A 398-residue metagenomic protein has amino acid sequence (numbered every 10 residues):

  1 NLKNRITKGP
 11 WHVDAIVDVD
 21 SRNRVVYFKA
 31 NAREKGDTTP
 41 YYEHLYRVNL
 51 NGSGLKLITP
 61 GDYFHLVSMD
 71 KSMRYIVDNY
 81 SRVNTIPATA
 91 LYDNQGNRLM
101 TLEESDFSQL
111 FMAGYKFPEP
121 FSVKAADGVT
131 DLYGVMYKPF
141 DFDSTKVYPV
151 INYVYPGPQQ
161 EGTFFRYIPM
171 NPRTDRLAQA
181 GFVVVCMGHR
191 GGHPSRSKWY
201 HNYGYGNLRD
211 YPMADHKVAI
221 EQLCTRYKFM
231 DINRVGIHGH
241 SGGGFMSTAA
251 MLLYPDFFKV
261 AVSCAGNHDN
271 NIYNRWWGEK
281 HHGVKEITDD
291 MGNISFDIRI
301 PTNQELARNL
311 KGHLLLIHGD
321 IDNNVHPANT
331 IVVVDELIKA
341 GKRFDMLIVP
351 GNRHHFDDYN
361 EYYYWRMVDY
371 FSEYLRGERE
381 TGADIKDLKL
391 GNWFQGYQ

Functional and structural regions predicted by a protein language model:
N1-R22, N31-E34, V48-H65, N94-A126: Multi-bladed beta-propeller domains
G9, T38, F296-I300: A conditional alpha-helix N-cap/helix-loop micro-motif detector
V26-A30, I76-N79: Residue position within the beta-strands of beta-propeller blades
F28-P40, Q160: Short, conserved, GDST-rich strand-edge loop motifs in beta-rich repeat architectures
G36-Y42, R82-T85: Short, solvent-exposed loop/turn segments at conserved positions within beta-propeller repeat blades
Y41-L45, S53, P87: Repetitive beta-architecture junctions, highlighting loop-to-beta-strand starts across blade-like repeats
L66-Q398: Serine-hydrolase catalytic core recognition
